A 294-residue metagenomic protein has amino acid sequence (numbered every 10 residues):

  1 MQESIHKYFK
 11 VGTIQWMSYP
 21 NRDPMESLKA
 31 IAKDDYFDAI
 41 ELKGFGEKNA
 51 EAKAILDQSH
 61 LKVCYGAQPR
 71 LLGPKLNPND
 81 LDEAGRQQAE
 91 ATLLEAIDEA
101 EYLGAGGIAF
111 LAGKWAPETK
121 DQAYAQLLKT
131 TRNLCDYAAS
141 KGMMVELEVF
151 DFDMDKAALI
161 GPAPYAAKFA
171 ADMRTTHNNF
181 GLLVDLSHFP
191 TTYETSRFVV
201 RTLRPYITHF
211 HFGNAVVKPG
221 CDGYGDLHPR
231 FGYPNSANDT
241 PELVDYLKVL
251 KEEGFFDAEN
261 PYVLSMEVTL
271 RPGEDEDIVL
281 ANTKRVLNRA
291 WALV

Functional and structural regions predicted by a protein language model:
M1-G12, M17, N21-A30, Y36 (+3 more regions): Histidine-acidic metal/acid-base catalytic patches
M1-I97, E101, A139, H177-N179 (+1 more regions): N-terminal pre-domain/capping segments
Q15, N77, W115, M154-A157 (+2 more regions): Conserved short-loop catalytic and cofactor-binding motifs
M17-Y19, G44-K48, P69-L71, A112-A116 (+4 more regions): Active-site-proximal loop/turn and secondary-structure-junction residues that shape catalytic pockets, frequently
I40-E41, Y65, A109, E146 (+2 more regions): Conserved beta-strand positions in the central sheet of alpha/beta enzyme cores
G46-V63, T92-Y102, L128-A139, T195-T208 (+1 more regions): Short amphipathic alpha-helices and their capping/turn segments at secondary-structure boundaries
L72-N77, G107-K114, D226-L227, S265-E267: A short small-residue
N79-G181, N282: Active-site acidic/histidine proton-transfer and metal-coordination neighborhood in alpha/beta enzyme cores
